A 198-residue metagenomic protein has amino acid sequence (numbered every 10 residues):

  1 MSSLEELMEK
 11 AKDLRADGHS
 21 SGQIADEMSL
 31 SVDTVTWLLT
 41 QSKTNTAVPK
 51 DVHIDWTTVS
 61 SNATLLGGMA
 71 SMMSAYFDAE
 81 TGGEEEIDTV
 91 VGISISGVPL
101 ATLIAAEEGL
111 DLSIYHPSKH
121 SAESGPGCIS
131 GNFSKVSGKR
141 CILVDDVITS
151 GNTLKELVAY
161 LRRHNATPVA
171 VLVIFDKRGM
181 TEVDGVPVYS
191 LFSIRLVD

Functional and structural regions predicted by a protein language model:
M1-V144, N152-D198: PRPP-associated nucleotide enzymes
T149: Short active-site segment of divalent metal-dependent hydrolases/proteases that encodes the spacing between
